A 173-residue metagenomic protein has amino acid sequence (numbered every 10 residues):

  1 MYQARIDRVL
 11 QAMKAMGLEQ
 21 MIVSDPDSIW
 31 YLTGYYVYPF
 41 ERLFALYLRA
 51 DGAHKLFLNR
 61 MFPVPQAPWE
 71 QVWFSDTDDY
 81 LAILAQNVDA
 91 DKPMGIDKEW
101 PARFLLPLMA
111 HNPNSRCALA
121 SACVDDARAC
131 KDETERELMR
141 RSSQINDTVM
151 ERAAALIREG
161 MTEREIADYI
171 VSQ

Functional and structural regions predicted by a protein language model:
M1-V149: A composition/biophysics-driven feature that prefers long, compositionally simple stretches
D147, E151-A155, E159, E163-Q173: Loop-centered beta-sheet repeat module
